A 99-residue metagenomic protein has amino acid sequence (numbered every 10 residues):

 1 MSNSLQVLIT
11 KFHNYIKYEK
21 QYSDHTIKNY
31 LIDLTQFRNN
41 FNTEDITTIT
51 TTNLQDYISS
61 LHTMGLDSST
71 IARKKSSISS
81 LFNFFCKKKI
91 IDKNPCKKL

Functional and structural regions predicted by a protein language model:
M1-V7: A detector for short, charged/polar N-terminal pre-domain segments
T10-H25, L31-L99: N-terminal core-binding DNA-recognition domain of tyrosine recombinases/integrases
